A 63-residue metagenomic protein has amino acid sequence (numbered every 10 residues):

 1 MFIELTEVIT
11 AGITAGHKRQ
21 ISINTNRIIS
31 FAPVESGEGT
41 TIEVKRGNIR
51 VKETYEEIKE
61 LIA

Functional and structural regions predicted by a protein language model:
M1-A63: Acidic, Ser/Thr- and proline-rich intrinsically disordered linker/docking segments of eukaryotic scaffolds
